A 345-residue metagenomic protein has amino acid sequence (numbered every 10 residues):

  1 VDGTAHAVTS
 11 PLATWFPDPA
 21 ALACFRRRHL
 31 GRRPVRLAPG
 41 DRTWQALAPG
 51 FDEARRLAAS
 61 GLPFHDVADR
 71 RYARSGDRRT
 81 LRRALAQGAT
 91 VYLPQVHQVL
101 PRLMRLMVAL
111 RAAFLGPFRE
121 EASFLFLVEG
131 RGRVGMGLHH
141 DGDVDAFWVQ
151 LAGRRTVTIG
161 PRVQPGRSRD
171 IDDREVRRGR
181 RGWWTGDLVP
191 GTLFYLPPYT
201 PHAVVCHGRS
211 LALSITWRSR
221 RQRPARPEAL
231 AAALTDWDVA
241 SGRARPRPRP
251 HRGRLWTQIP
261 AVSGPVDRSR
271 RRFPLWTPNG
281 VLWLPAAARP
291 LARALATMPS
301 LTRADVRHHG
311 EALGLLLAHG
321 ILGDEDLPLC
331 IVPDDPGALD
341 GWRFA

Functional and structural regions predicted by a protein language model:
D2-R28, D41-P49, R55-T192, T200 (+2 more regions): Active-site region of the double-stranded beta-helix
G40-D41, G142, W276-V281: Secondary-structure transition/turn motif
Y195: Conserved beta-strand-loop-short alpha-helix elements that form and flank the Mn2+/Mg2+-coordinating active site
L230-L295, D326-A345: Acidic, low-complexity/disordered tracts enriched in E/D and polar residues
L291-R293, T297-H308: Short acidic, hydrophobic short linear motifs in intrinsically disordered regions
D305-A318: Short amphipathic alpha-helical interaction segments
